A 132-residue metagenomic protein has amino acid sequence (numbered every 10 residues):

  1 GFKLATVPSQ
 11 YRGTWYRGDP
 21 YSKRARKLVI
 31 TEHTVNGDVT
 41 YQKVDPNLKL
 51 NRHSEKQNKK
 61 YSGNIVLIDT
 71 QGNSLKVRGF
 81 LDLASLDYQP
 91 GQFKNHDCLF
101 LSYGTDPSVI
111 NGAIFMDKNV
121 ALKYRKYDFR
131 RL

Functional and structural regions predicted by a protein language model:
G1-T14: N-terminal helix-cap/turn-to-beta initiation motif at the start of protein domains
K3-L4, G18, K23, D117: Short, flexible coil/linker segments at or flanking structured domains
K23-K27, T40-D117, Y124-R125, R130-L132: Contiguous, well-ordered beta-strand patches that form the walls/edges of small beta-barrel/beta-sandwich domains
L28-E32: Generic beta-strand structural signal
